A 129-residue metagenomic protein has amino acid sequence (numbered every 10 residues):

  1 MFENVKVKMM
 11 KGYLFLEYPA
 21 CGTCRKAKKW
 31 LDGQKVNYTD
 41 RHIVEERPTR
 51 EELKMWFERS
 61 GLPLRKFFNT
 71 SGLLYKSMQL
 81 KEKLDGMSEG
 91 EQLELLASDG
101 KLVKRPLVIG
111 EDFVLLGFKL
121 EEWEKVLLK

Functional and structural regions predicted by a protein language model:
F2-V5: Replace "small metal-dependent catalytic modules" with "small catalytic or cofactor-binding modules
V7-Q34, Y38-R41: Local sequence-structure signature of Cys/Sec-based thiol-disulfide redox active-site neighborhoods
E45-K129: Thiol/selenol-based redox catalytic cores and closely related redox-interacting motifs
